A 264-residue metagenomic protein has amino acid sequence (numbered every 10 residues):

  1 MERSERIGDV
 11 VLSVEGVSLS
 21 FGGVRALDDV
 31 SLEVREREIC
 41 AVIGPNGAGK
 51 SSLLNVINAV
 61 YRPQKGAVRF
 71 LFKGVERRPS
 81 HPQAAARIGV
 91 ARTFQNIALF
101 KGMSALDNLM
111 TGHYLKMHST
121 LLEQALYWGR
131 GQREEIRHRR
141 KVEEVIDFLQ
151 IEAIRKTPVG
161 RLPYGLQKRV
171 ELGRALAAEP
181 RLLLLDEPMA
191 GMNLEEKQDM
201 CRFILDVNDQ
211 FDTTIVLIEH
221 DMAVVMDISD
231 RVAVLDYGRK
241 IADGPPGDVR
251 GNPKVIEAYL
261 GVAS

Functional and structural regions predicted by a protein language model:
E2-S264: Glycine-rich phosphate-binding loops of nucleotide-dependent enzymes
